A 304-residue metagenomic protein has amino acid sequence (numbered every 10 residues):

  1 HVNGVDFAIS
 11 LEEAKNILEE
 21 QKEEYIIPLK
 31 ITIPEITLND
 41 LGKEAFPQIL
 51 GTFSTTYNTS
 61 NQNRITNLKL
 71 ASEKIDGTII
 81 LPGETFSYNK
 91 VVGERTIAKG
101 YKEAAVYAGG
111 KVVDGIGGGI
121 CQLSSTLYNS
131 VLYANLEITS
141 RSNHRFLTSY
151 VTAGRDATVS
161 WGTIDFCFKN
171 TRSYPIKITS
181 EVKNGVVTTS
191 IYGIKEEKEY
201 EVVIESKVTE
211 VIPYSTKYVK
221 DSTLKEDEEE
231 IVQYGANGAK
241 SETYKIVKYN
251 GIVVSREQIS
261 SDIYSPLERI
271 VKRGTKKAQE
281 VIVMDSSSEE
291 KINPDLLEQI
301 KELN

Functional and structural regions predicted by a protein language model:
H1-N304: Well-ordered beta-sheet/strand-loop patches within structured domains
